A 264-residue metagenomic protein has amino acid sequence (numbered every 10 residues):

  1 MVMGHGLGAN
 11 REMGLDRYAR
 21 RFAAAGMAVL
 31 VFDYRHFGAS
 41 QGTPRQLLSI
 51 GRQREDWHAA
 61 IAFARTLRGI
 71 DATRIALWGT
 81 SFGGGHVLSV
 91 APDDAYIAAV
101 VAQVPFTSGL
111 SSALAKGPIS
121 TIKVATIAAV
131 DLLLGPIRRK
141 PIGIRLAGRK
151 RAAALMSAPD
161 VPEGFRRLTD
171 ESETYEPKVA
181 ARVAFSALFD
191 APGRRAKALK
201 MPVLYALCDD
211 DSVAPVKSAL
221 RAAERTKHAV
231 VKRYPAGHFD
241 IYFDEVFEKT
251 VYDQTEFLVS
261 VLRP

Functional and structural regions predicted by a protein language model:
M1-G6: Short beta-strand element of the alpha/beta-hydrolase
L7-R20, Y34, K217: The serine-hydrolase catalytic nucleophile loop
R11-G14, F37-A72, A76, F243-T250: Catalytic nucleophile-loop/oxyanion-hole region of alpha/beta-hydrolase and closely related hydrolase-like folds
A19-Q41: Conserved alpha/beta-hydrolase
L88-L168: Alpha/beta-hydrolase-fold enzymes
L199, Y205-L207, D211: Short beta-strand/loop motif that positions the catalytic acidic residue of the alpha/beta-hydrolase fold
S212-S218: Conserved alpha/beta-hydrolase "acid-adjacent" motif
A229-P264: Catalytic active-site module of serine/aspartate enzymes centered on a nucleophile-bearing elbow/loop
